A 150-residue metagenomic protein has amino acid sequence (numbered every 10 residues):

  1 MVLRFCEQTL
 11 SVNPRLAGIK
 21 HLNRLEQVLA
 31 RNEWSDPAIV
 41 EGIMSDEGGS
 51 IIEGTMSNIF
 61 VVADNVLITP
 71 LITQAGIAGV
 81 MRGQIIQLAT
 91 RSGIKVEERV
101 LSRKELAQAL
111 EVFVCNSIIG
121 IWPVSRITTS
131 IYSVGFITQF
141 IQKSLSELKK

Functional and structural regions predicted by a protein language model:
M1-K150: Helix-start/capping segments and mature chain N-termini
